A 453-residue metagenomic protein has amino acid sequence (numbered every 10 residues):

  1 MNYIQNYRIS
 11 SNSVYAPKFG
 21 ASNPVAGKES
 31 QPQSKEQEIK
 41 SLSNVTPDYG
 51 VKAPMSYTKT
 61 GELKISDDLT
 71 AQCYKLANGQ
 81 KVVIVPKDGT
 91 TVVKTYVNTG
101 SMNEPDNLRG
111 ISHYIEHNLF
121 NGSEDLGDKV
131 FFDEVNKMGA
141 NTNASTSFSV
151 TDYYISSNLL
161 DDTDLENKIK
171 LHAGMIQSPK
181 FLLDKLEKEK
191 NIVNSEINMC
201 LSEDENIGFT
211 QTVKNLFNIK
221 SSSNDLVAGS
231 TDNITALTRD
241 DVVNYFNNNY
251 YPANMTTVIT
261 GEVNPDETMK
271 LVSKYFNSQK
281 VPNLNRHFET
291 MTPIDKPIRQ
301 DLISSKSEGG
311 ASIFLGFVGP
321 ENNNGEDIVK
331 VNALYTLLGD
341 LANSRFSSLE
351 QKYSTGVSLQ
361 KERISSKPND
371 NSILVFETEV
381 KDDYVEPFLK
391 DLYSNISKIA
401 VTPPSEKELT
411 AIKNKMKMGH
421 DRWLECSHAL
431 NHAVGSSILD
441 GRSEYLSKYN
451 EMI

Functional and structural regions predicted by a protein language model:
M1-Y49: Non-Sec secretion/translocation targeting segments of pathogen effectors
I39-V130, T163, K170, V243-K352 (+1 more regions): His/Glu-rich zincin catalytic helix
N44-K52, V97, E124, F131-Y245 (+3 more regions): Acidic/histidine-enriched segments that form metal/cofactor-coordinating and catalytic pocket/exosite environments
V85-K87, F148, R363: Peptidyl-prolyl cis-trans isomerase
G139-N141, F314-V318, L338-V380: A structural supersecondary motif
D152-S156, Y251-E262, L374-E379: Short cationic amphipathic helices and targeting signals
I373-S405: Extended amphipathic alpha-helical segments enriched in small hydrophobics
D440-I453: C-terminal structured "cap/appendage" subdomains that terminate the fold
